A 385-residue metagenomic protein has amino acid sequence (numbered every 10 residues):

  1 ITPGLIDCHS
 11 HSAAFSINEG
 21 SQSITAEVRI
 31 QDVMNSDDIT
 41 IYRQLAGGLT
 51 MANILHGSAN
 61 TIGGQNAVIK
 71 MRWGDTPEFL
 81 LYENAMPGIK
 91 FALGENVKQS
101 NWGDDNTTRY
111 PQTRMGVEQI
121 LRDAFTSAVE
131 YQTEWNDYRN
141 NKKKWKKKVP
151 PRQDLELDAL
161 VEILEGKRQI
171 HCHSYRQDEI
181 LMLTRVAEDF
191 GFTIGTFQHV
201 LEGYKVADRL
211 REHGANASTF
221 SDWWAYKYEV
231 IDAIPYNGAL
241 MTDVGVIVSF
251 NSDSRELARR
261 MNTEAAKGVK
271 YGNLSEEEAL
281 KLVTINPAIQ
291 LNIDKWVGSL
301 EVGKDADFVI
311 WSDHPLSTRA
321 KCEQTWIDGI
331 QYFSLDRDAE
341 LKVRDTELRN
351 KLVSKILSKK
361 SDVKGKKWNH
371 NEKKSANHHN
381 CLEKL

Functional and structural regions predicted by a protein language model:
I1-A67, D75: Metal-associated gating/positioning segment near the N- to mid-region
S12-S16, G57-G63, Q177-L181, V200-A207 (+1 more regions): Active-site environment of divalent metal-dependent phosphoester hydrolases
A14, N18-M34, D75, K90-A92 (+3 more regions): Active-site gating loops and adjacent loop-to-helix segments of metal-dependent hydrolytic enzymes
S16-E19, S23-V28, Q169, D208-W311 (+1 more regions): His/Asp/Glu-enriched, well-ordered alpha-helical/loop segment that forms or immediately abuts the divalent-metal
L45-Q198, K321, I327, L352-L385: Polyanionic/metal-chelating signatures
G64, L80-L81, V206-D208, Y226-I234 (+3 more regions): Short, charged, surface-exposed secondary-structure boundary motifs
E301-D345: C-terminal cap of metal-dependent C-N hydrolases
L335-V363: Pro/Ala/Gly-rich low-complexity, hydrophilic intrinsically disordered segments
